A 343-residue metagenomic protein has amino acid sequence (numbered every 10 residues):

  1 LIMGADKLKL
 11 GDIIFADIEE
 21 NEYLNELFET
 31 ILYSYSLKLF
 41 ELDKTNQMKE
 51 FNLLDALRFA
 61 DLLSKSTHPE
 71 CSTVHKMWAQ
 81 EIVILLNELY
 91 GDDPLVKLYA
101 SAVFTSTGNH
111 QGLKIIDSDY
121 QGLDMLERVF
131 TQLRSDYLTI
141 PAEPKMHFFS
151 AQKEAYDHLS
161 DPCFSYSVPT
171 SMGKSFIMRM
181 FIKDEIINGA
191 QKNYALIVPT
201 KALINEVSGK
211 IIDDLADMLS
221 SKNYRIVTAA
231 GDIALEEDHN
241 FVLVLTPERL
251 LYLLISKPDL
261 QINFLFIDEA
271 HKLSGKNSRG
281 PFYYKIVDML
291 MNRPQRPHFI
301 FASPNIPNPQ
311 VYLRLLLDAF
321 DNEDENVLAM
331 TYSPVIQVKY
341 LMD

Functional and structural regions predicted by a protein language model:
L1-D343: N-terminal helicase ATP-binding lobe
